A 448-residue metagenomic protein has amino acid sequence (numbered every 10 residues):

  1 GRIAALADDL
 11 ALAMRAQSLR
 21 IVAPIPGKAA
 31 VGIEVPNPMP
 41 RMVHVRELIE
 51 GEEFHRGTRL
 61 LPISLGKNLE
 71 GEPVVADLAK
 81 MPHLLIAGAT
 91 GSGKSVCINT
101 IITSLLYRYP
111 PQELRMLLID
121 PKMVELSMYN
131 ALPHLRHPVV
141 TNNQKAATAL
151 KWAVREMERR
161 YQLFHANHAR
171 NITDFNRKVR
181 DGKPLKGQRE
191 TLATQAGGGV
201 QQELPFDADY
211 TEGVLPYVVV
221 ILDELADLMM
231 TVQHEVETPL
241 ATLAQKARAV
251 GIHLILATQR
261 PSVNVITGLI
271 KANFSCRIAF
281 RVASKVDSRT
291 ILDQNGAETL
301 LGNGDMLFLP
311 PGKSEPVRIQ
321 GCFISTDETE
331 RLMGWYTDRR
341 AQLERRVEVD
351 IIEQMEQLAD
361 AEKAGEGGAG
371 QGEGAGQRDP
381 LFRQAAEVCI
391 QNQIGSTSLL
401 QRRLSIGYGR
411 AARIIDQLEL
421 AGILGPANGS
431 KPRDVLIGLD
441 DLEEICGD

Functional and structural regions predicted by a protein language model:
A4-D9, L48-I49: Short amphipathic alpha-helices in soluble, non-transmembrane regions that often serve as interface/regulatory elements
A7-V43: Conserved glycine-bearing catalytic or ligand-binding loops at nucleotide- and phosphate-handling centers of large
A23, G88, R402: The Walker A (P-loop) glycine that initiates the GxxxxGKT/S ATP-binding motif of P-loop NTPases
I25, T90-G91, T258: The conserved Walker
K28-I63, K67-M81, Q112-R115, R155-D448: P-loop NTPase motor-domain active sites and their immediate coupling elements
A79-P82, L106-K151, L269-I270: P-loop NTPase switch/communication element
K94: Conserved lysine of the Walker
C97, I101: Hydrophobic positions on the alpha1 helix immediately C-terminal to the Walker A/P-loop
